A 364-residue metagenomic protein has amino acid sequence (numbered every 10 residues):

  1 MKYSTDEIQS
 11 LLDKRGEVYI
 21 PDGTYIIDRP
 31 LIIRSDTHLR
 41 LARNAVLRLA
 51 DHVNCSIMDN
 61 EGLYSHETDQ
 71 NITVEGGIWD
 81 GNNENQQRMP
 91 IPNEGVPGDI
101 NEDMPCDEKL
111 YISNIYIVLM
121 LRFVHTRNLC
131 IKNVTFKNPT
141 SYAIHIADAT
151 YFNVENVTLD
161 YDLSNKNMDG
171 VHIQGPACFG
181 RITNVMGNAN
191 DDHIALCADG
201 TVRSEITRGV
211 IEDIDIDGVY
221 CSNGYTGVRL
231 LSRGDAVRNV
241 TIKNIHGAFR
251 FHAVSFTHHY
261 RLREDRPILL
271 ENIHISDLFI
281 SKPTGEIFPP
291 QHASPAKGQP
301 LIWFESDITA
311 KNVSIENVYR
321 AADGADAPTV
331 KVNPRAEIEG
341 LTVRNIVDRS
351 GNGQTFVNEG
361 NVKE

Functional and structural regions predicted by a protein language model:
M1-E364: Extracellular/periplasmic carbohydrate-active domains that bind, remodel, or depolymerize complex polysaccharides
